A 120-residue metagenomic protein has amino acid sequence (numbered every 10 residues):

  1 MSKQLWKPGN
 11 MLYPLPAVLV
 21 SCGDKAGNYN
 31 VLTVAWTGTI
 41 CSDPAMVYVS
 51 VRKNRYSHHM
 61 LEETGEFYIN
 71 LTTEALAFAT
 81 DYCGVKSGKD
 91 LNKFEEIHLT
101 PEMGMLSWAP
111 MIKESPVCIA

Functional and structural regions predicted by a protein language model:
M1-T33, G38-A120: Active-site-proximal mixed secondary-structure blocks
